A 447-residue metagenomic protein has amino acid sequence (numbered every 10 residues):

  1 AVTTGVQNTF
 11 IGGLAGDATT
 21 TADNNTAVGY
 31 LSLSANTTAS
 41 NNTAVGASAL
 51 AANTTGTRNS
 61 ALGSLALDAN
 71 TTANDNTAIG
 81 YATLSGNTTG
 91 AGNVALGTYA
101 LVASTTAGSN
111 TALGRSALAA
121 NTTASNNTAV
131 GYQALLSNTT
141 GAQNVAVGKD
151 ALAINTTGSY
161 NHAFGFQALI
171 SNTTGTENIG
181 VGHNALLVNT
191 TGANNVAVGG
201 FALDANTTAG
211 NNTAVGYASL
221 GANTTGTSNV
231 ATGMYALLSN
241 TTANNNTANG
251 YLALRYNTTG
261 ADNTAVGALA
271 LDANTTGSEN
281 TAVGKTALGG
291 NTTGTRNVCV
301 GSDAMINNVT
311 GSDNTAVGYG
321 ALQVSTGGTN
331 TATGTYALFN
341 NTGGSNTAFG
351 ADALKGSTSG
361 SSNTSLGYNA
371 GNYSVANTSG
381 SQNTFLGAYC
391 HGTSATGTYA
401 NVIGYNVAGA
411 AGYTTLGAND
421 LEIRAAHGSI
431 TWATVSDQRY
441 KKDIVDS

Functional and structural regions predicted by a protein language model:
A1-D437: Glycine- and small/polar-enriched repetitive beta-structure motifs of secreted/surface proteins
T434-S447: Extracellular "spike/adhesin" assembly and maturation modules and analogous cytosolic coiled-coil scaffolds
